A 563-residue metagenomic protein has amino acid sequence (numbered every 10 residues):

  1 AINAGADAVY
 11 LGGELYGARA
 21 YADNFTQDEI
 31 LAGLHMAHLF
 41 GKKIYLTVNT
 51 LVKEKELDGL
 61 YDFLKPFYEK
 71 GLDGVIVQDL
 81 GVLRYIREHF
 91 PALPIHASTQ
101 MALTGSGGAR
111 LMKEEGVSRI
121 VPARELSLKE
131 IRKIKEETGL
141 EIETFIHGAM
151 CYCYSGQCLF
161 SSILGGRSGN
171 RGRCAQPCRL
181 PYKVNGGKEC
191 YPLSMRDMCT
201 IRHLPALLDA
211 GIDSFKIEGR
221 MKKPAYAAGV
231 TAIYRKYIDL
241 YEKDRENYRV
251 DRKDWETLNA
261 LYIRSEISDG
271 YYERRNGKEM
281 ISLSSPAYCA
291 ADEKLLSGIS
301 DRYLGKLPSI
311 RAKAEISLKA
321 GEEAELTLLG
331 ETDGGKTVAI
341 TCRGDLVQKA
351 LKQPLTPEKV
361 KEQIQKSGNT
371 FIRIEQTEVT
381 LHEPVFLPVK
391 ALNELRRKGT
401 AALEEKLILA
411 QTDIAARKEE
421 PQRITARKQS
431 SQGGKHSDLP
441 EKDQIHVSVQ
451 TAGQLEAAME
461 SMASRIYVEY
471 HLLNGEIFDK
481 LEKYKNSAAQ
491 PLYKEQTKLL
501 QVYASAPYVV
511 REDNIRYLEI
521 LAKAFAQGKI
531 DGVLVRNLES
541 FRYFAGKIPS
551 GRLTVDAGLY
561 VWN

Functional and structural regions predicted by a protein language model:
I2-N3, A8-L11, L15-R19, L31-L34 (+6 more regions): Surface-exposed amphipathic alpha-helical tracts and adjacent flexible/coil segments at the periphery of soluble enzymes
F25-I30: Glycine-rich, highly charged phosphate/nucleotide-binding loops
S106-G107: Conserved nucleotide-cofactor-binding alpha/beta core module
